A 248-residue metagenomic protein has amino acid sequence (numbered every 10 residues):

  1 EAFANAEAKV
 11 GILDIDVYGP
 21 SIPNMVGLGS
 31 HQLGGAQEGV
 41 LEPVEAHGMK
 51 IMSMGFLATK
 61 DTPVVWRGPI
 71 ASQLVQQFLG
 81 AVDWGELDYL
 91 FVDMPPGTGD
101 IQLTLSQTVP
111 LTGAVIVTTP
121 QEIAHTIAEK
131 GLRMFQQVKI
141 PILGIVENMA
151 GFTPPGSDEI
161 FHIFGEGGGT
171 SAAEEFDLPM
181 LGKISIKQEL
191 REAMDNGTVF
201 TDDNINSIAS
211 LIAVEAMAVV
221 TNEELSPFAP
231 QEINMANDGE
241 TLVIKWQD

Functional and structural regions predicted by a protein language model:
E1-F3, F135: Hydrophobic alpha-helical packing residues
F3, E7-D61, S72, T170: Phosphate-binding loop that captures ATP/GTP phosphates
D14, I22, M52, V75 (+6 more regions): Residue-level signature of catalytic and energy-coupling elements of molecular machines, predominantly ATP/GTP-dependent
D16, H31-Q37, M54-I70, L74-T104: Switch II (G3) loop of P-loop NTPases
W84, D88-Y89, P95-E192, N196: Conserved catalytic-core segment of NTP-binding enzymes
M194-N206: C-terminal boundary of histidine-terminating zinc-finger modules
N204-L225: Histidine-centered active-site loop/cap adjacent to the catalytic His in serine esterases/O-acetyl transfer systems
W246-D248: Conserved aromatic anchor
